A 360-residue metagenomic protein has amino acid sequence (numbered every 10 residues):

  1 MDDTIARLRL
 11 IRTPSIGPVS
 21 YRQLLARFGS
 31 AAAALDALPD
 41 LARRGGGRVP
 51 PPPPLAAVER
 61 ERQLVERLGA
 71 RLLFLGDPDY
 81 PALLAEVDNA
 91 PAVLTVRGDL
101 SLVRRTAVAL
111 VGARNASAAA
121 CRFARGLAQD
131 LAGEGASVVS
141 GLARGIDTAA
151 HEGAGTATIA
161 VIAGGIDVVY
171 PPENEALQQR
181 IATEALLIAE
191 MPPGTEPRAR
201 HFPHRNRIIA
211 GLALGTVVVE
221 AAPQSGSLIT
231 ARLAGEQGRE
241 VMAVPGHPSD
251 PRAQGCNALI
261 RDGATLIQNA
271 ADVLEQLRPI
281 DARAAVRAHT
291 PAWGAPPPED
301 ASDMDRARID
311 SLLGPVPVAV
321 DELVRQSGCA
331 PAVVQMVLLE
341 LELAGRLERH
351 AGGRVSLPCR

Functional and structural regions predicted by a protein language model:
M1-D79, A344-R360: Short, small/acidic-rich helices and loops at N termini and domain boundaries of DNA replication/processing enzymes
M1-T4, F74-R360: Glycine-biased, small-residue-rich flexible motifs in mid-sequence functional cores and linkers
